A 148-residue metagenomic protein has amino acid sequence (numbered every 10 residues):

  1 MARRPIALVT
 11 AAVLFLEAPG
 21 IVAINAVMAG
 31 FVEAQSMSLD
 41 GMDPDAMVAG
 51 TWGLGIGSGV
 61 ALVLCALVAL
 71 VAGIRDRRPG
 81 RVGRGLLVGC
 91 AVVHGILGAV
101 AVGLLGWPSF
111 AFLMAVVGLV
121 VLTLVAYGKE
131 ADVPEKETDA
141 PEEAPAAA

Functional and structural regions predicted by a protein language model:
M1-I24, D43-M47: Cytosolic juxtamembrane helix and N-cap/initiation of the first transmembrane helix
M1-L8, G30-V32, L64-L86, V120-E137: Cytoplasmic membrane-interface segments at the C-terminal ends of transmembrane helices
R3-L14, P79-V82, H94, A140-A148: Long hydrophobic alpha-helices with heptad-repeat/coiled-coil character
T10-E17, T51-A61, G83-V93, F112: Hydrophobic alpha-helical transmembrane segments of polytopic
L14-I24, L62-A69, C90-A101, V116-T123: Helical transmembrane-bundle signal
A23-G57, V82, I96-L113: Membrane interfacial helix motifs at helix-loop boundaries and amphipathic/re-entrant anchors
A101-A148: Alpha-helical transmembrane segments of multi-pass integral membrane proteins, characterized by long hydrophobic
